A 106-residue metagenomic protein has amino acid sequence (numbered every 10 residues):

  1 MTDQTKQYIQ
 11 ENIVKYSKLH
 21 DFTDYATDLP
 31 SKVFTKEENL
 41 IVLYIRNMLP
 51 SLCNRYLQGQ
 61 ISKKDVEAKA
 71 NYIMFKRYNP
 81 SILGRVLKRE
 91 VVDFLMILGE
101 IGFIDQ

Functional and structural regions predicted by a protein language model:
M1-Q106: Acidic, Ser/Pro/Thr-rich low-complexity regulatory regions and the short amphipathic helical interaction modules they
